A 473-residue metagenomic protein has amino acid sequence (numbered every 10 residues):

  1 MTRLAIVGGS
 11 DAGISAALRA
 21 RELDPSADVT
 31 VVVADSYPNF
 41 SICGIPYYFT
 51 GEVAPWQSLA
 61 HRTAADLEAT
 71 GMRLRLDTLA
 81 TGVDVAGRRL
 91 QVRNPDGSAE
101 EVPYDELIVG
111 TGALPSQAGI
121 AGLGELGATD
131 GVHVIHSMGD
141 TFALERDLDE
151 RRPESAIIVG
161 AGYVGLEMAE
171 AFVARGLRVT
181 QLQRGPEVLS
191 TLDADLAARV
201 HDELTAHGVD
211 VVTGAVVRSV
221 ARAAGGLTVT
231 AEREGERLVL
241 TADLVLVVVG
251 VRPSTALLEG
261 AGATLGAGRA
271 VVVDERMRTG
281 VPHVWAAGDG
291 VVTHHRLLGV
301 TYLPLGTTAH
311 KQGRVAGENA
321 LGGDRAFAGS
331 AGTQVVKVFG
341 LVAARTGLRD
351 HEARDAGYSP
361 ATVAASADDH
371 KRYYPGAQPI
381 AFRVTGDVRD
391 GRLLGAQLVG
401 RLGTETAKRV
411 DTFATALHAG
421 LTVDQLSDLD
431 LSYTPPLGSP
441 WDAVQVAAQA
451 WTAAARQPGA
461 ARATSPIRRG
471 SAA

Functional and structural regions predicted by a protein language model:
M1-R73, A169-L192, S465-A473: Beta1-alpha1 glycine-rich phosphate/pyrophosphate-binding loop at the start of Rossmann-like nucleotide-binding domains
V7, V102-G112, L240-G250, G313 (+1 more regions): Short hydrophobic core segments
V7-D11, R21-S26, A34, L341-T346 (+1 more regions): Flexible, glycine-rich terminal cap/loop adjacent to redox cofactors in electron-transfer oxidoreductases
S26-D28, A69-P95, V102, A174-E275: A Rossmann-like FAD-binding core segment of flavoenzymes
L59-A60, S155-I157, Y163-S219, L303-A309 (+2 more regions): Rossmann-like dinucleotide-binding cores of NAD(P)H-dependent redox enzymes
T111-R175, D210, V273-E275: Glycine-rich dinucleotide-binding loop and its adjacent helix/turn
G127-R151, V239-V315, T412-A416: FAD-site-proximal beta/loop scaffold in flavoenzymes
V273, A287-R349, P435-A461: A conserved FAD-binding loop/helix module that cradles the flavin
